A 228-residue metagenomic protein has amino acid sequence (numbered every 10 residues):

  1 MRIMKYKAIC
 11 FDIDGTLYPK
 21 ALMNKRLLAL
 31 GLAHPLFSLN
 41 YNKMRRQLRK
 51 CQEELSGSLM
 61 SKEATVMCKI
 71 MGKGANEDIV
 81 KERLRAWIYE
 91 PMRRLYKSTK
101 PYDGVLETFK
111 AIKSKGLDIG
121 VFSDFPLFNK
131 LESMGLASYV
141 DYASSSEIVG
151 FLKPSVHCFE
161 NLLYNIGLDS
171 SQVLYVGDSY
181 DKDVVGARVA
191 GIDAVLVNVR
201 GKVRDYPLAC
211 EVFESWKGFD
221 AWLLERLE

Functional and structural regions predicted by a protein language model:
M1-F11, F37-L39, L106, K110-A111 (+2 more regions): Asp-based, Mg2+/Mn2+-dependent phosphohydrolase catalytic module
M1-Q47: Active-site neighborhood of HAD-like aspartate-dependent phosphohydrolases
G15-P19, K50-L55, L127, I148-V149: Short histidine/acidic/glycine/proline-rich micro-motifs that form metal- and phosphate-coordinating active-site loops
R26, S61-T65, F125, H157: A generic alpha-helix surface/boundary motif
R49-E90: A metal-dependent, Asp-based hydrolase signature
K73, S98-T99, L152: Helix-turn-helix-type domain boundary/helix-start signal
E90-T99: Surface-exposed cleft-lining segments at the edges of enzyme active sites
Y102-D103: Active-site core of PLP-dependent enzymes with the aminotransferase class I/II
